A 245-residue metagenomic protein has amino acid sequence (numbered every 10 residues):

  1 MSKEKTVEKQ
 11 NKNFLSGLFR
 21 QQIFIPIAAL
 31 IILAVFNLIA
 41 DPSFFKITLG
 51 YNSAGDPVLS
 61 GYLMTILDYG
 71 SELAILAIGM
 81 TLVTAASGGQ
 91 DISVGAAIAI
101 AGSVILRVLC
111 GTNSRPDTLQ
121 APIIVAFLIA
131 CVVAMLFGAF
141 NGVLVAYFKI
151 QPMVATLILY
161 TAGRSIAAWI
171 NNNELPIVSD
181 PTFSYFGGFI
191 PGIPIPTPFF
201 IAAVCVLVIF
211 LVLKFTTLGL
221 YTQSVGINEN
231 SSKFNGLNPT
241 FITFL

Functional and structural regions predicted by a protein language model:
S2-I75, R115-I123: Membrane-interfacial amphipathic/re-entrant helices at transmembrane-helix boundaries
I23-A28, I66, A74-L76, A96-A97 (+4 more regions): Hydrophobic alpha-helical transmembrane segments
I25-I39, M80, A130-A134, Y160-S165 (+1 more regions): Hydrophobic core segments of alpha-helical transmembrane domains in multi-pass membrane transport and ion-translocation
N37-L38, L59-T112, V143-I150: Single transmembrane alpha-helix segments in multi-pass membrane proteins
L82, R107, L136-Y147, W169-I170 (+2 more regions): Membrane-interface helix caps of multi-pass small-molecule transporters
S114-L159: Alpha-helical transmembrane segments within multi-pass membrane transporters and channels
F148, P152-F215, I242-L245: Transmembrane helix-bundle core of multi-pass membrane transporters and related energy-transducing complexes
V208-L245: Membrane-helix/interface signature in polytopic inner-membrane proteins
